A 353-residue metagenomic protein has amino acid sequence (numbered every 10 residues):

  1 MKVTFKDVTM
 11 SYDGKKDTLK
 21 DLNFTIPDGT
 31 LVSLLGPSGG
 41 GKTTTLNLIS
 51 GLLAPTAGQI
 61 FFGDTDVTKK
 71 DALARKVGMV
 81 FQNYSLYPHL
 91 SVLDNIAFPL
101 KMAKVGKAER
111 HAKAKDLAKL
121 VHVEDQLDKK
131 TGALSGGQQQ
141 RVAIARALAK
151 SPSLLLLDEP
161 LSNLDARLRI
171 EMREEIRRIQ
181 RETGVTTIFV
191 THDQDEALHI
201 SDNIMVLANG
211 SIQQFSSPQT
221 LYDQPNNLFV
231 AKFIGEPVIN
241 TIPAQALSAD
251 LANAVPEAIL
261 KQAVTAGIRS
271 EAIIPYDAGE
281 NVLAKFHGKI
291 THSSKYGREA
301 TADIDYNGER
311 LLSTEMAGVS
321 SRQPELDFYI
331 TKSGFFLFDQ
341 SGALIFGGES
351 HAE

Functional and structural regions predicted by a protein language model:
M1-F5, T9-D21, K69-D71, K104: A short, flexible loop at the N-terminus of ABC-type nucleotide-binding domains that lies
L35-P37: The feature captures the beta-strand-to-loop junction immediately N-terminal to the Walker
T43-L46, V142: ABC ATPase nucleotide-binding domain helices that frame the ATP-binding cleft
S50: Helix-to-loop junction immediately C-terminal to a conserved catalytic motif
G58-D66: Conserved ABC transporter NBD signature motif
A72-G78, Q82, L86-N227: ABC ATPase nucleotide-binding domains
P237, A249-E353: Non-catalytic connector elements of ABC transporters
